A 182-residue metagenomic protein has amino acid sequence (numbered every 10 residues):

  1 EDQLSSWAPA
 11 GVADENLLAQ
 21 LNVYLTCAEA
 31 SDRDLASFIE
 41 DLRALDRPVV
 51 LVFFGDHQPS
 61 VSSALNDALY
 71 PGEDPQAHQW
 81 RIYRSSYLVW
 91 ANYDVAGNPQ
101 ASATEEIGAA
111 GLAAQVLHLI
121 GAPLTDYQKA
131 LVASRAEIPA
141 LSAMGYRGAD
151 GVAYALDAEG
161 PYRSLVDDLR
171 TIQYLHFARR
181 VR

Functional and structural regions predicted by a protein language model:
E1-R182: Solvent-exposed soluble domains appended to multi-pass membrane proteins
